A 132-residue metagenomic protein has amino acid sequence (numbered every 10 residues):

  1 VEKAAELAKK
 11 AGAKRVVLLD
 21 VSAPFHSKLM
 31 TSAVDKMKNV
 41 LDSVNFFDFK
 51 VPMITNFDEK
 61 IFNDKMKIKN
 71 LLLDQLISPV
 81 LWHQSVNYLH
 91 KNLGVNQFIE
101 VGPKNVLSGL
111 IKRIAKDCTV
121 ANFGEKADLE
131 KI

Functional and structural regions predicted by a protein language model:
V1-I132: Acyl-group transfer acyltransferase/transacylase scaffold of fatty acid/polyketide systems
